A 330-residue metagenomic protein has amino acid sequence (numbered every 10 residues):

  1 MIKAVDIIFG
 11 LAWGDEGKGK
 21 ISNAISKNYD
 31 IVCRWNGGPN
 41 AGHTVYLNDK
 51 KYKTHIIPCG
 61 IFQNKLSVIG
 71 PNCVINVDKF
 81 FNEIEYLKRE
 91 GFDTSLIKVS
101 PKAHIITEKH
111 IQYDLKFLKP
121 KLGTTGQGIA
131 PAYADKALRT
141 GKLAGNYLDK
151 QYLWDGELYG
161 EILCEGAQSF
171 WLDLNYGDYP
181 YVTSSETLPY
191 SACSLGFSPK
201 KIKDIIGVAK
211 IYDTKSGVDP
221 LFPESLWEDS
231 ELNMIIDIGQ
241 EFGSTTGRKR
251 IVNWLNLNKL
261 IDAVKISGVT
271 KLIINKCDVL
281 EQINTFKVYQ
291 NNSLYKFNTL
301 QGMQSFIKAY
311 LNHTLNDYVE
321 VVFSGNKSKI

Functional and structural regions predicted by a protein language model:
M1-I330: Non-transmembrane, aqueous-exposed alpha-helical and coiled segments at domain scale
